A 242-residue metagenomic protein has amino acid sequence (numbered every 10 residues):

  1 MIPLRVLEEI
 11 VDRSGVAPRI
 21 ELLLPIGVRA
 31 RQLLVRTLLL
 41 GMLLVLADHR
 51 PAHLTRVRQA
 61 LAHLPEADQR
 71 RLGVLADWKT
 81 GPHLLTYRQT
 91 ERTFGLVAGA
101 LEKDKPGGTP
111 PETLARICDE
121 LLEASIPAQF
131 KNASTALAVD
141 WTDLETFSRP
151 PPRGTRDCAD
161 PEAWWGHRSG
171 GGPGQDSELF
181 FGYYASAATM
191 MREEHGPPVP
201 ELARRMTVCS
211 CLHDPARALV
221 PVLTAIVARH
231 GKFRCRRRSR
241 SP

Functional and structural regions predicted by a protein language model:
M1-L44: Basic, short loop/linker segments at the boundary and entry of helix-turn-helix/winged-helix-like folds
I2-R5, V11, G81, L85-R88 (+2 more regions): Alpha-helix boundary/N-cap detector
P3, D12-G15, P65-D68, A98 (+1 more regions): Residues that cap or delimit alpha-helices
I26, A30-L40, H49, Q59-A60 (+2 more regions): Polybasic low-complexity intrinsically disordered regions
L46-A52: Short capping segments at the starts of secondary-structure elements
H53-W78: DNA-recognition alpha helix
Q69-E102: Major-groove recognition helix of helix-turn-helix-like DNA-binding domains
